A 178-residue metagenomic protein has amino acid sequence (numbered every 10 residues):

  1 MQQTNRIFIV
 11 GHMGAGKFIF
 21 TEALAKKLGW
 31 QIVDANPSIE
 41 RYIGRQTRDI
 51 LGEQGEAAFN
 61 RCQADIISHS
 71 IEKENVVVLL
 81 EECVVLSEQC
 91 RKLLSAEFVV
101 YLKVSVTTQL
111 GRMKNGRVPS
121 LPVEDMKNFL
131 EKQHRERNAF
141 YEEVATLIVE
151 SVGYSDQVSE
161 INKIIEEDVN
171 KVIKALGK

Functional and structural regions predicted by a protein language model:
M1-Q2, A23, K27, E136-K178: NTP-dependent small-molecule kinase module
I9: Hydrophobic anchor at the beta1->P-loop junction of P-loop NTPases
H12: P-loop (Walker A) phosphate-binding loop of NTP-binding proteins
A15: ATP-binding Walker
F18: Walker A/P-loop
N36-L93: ATP-dependent small-molecule kinase phosphotransfer cores that center on conserved nucleotide phosphate-binding segments
E82-V85, S105-T107, Y154: Short glycine-rich anion-binding loops that position phosphate/pyrophosphate groups of nucleotides and phosphorylated
L94-G116: Conserved phosphate-donor/acceptor-positioning beta-strand/loop module used by diverse small-molecule
